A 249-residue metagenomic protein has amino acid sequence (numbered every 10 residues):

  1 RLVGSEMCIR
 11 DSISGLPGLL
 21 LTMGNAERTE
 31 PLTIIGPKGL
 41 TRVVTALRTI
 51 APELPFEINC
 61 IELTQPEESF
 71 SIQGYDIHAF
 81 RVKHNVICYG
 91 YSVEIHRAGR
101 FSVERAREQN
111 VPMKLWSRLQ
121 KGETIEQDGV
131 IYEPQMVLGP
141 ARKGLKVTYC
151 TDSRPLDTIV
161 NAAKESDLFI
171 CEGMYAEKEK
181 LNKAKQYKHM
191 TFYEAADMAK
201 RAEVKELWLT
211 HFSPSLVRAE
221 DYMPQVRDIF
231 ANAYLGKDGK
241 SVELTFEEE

Functional and structural regions predicted by a protein language model:
L2-I9: Short, small-residue-biased leader/transition segments that mark boundaries at the very start of proteins
S14-N25, A195-K200: Histidine-anchored nucleotide/phosphate-binding helix
G15-T22, V44-L47, V217-Q225: Metal-dependent catalytic neighborhoods of phosphoester/phosphodiester hydrolases
E30-G39, I170, W208-L209: Short internal beta-strands
I50-L63: A glycine-rich helix N-cap at a beta->alpha junction
E57-C60, I77, A233: Generic structural signal for residues in well-ordered beta-strands
P66-L209, R218-I229, T245-E249: Metal-dependent phosphodiesterase/nuclease catalytic metal-binding core
A231-S241: Conserved phosphate-binding/catalytic loops in two-lobed NTP-binding clefts
